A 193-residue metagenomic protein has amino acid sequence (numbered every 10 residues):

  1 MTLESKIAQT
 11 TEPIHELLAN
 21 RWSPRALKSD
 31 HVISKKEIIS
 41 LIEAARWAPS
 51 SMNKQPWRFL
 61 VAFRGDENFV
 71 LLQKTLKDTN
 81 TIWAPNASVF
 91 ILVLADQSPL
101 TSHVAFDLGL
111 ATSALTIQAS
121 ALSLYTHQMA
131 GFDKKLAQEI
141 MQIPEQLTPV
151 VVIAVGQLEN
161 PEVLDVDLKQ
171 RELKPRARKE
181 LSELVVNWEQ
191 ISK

Functional and structural regions predicted by a protein language model:
M1-K193: Acidic, surface-exposed loops and disordered segments
